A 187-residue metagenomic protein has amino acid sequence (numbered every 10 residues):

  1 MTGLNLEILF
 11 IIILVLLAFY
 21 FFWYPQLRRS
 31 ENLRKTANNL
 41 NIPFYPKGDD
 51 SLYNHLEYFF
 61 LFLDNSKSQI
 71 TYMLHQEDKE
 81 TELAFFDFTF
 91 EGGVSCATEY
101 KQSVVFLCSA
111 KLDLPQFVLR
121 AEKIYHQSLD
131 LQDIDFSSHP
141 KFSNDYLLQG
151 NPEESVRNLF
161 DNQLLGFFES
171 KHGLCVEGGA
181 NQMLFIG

Functional and structural regions predicted by a protein language model:
M1-I11: Feature marks short, highly hydrophobic, charge-poor N-terminal signal-anchor/signal peptide-like helices that anchor
F10-A18: Core hydrophobic alpha-helical membrane-spanning segments
L17-L40: Transmembrane-cytosolic junction motif
N32-L40, P46-G48, L52-N54, F59-G187: Charged, low-complexity intrinsically disordered regions
